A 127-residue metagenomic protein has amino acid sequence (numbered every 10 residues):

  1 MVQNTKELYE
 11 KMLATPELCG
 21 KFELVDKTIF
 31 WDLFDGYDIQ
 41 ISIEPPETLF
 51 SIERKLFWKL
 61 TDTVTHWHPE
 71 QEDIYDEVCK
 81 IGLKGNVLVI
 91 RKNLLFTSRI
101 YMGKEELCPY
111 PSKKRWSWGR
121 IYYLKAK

Functional and structural regions predicted by a protein language model:
M1-G36: N-terminal "first-domain core" detector
V2-K6, H68, E72, Y101: Low-complexity, intrinsically disordered regions enriched in charged/polar residues
T5, E10, C79-K127: Acidic, proline/glycine-rich low-complexity IDRs
F22, L60-D62, L88, K92: Generic marker of "main functional regions" within proteins
F22-K27, I43-P46, N93-L94: Short, ordered beta-strand-loop transition motifs
D26-F34, F50-S51, T97-G103: Generic recognition of long tandem-repeat/solenoid scaffolds
G36-D73, S112-K127: Intrinsically disordered, low-complexity regulatory segments enriched in Ser/Thr/Pro and charged residues
H66-N86: Catalytic cores of nucleic-acid endonucleases
